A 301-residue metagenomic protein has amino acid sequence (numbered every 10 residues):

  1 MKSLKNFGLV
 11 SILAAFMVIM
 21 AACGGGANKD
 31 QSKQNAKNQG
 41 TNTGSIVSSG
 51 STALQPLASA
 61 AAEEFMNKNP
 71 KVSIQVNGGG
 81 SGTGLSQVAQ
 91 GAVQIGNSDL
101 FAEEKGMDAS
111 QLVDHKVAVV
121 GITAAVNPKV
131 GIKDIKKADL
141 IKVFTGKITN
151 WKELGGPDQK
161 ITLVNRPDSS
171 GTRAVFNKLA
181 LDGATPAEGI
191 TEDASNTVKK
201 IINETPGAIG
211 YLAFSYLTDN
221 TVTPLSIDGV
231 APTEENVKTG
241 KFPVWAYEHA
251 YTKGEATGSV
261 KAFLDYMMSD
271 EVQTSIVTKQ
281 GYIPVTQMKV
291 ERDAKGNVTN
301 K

Functional and structural regions predicted by a protein language model:
M1-S11: Bacterial N-terminal signal peptides that target proteins for export
S11-M17: Secretory targeting and sorting signals
V18-A22: C-terminal motif of bacterial Sec signal peptides marking the signal peptidase cleavage site
G24-N69, S73-G82, S86-A89, S98-M107 (+1 more regions): Exported/periplasmic ABC-transporter solute-binding proteins
